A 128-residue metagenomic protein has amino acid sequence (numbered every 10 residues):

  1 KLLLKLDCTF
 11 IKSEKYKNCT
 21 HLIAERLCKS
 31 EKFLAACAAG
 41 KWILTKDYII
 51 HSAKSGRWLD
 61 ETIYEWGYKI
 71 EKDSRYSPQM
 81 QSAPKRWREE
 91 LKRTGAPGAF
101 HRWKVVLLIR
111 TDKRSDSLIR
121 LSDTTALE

Functional and structural regions predicted by a protein language model:
K1-C8, E31-L34, A38-A39, K46-E128: Phospho-regulatory, Ser/Thr- and acidic-rich intrinsically disordered linkers and terminal tails that flank modular
K1-S13, K17-L22: The feature marks the first
Y16-K29, E128: Short, well-ordered secondary-structure micro-motifs within conserved domains or adaptor modules
I23, W42-L44: Short, conserved beta-strand segments within well-ordered enzyme catalytic domains that often line or immediately flank
